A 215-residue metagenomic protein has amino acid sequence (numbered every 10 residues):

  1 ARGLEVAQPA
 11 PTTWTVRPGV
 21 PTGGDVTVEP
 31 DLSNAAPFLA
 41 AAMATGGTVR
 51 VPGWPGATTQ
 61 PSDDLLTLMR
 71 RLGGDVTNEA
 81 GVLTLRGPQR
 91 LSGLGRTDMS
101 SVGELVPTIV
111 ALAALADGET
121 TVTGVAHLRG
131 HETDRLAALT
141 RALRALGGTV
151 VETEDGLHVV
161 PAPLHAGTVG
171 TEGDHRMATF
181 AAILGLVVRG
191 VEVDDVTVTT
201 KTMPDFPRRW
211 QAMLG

Functional and structural regions predicted by a protein language model:
A1-G215: Short, structured segments at the rim of ligand-binding sites
